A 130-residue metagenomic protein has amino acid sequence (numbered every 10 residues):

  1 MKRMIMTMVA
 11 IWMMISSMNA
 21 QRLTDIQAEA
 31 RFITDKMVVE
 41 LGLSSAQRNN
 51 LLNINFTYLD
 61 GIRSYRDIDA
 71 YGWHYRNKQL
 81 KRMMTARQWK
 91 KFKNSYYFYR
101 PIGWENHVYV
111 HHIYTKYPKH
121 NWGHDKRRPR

Functional and structural regions predicted by a protein language model:
M1-I26: Bacterial Sec-dependent N-terminal signal peptides
L23-L41, S45-R130: Low-complexity segments
